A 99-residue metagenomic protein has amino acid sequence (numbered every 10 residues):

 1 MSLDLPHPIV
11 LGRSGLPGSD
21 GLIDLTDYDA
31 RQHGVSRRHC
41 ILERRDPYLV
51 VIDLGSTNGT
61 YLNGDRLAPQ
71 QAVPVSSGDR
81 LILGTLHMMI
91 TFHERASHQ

Functional and structural regions predicted by a protein language model:
M1-G34, E94-A96: N-terminal beta-hairpin/loop module of FHA
P8, R37, S56: ATP/adenylate-binding site constellation spanning eukaryotic-like Ser/Thr protein kinases, ABC-transporter
L11, R44, G55, Y61-Q99: C-terminal boundary/linker segments immediately following FHA domains
D20, R37, D46, Q70: Short coil/loop residues immediately preceding or within conserved phosphate-binding loops of NTP-utilizing enzyme
L22-D24, D53, D79: Acidic side chains
V35-R37, S76: Short beta-strand-initiation
C40-L42: Buried hydrophobic-core signal for structured, non-transmembrane domains
Y48-V50: Short aromatic-glycine-enriched beta-strand elements
